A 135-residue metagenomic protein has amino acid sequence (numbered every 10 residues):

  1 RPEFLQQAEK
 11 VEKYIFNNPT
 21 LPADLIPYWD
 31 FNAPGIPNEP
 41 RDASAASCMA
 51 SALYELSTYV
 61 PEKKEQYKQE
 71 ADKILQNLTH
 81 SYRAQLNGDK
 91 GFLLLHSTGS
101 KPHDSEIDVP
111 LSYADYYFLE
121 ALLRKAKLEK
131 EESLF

Functional and structural regions predicted by a protein language model:
R1-F135: Glycan-recognition and catalytic cores of secretory/periplasmic carbohydrate-active enzymes
